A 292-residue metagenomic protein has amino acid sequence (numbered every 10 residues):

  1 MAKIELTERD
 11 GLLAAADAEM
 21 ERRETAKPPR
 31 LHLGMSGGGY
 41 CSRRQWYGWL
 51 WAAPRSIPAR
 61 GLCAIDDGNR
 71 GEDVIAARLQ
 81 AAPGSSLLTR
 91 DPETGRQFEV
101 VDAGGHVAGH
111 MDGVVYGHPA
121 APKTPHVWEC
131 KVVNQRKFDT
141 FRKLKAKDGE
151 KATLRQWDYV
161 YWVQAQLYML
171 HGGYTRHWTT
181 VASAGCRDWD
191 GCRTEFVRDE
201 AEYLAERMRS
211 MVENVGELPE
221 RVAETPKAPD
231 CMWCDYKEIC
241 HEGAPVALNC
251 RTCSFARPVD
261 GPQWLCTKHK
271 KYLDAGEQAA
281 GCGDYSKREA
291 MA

Functional and structural regions predicted by a protein language model:
M1-V127, N134-A146, K151-A152, A292: Metal-dependent nuclease catalytic cores that hydrolyze phosphodiester bonds in DNA/RNA, characterized by
G37-G39, L50-W51, V132, C240 (+2 more regions): A broadly conserved detector of short glycine/acidic/proline-rich loop/turn motifs that flank catalytic sites and bind
H118, K131-Q135, H171, A182-G185: An acidic- and aromatic-residue-enriched active-site/binding cleft used to recognize and process polar
T140-D148, A152-W162, L167-K270, Q278-A292: Metal-dependent nuclease catalytic regions and adjoining charged, substrate-binding loops involved in nucleic-acid end
